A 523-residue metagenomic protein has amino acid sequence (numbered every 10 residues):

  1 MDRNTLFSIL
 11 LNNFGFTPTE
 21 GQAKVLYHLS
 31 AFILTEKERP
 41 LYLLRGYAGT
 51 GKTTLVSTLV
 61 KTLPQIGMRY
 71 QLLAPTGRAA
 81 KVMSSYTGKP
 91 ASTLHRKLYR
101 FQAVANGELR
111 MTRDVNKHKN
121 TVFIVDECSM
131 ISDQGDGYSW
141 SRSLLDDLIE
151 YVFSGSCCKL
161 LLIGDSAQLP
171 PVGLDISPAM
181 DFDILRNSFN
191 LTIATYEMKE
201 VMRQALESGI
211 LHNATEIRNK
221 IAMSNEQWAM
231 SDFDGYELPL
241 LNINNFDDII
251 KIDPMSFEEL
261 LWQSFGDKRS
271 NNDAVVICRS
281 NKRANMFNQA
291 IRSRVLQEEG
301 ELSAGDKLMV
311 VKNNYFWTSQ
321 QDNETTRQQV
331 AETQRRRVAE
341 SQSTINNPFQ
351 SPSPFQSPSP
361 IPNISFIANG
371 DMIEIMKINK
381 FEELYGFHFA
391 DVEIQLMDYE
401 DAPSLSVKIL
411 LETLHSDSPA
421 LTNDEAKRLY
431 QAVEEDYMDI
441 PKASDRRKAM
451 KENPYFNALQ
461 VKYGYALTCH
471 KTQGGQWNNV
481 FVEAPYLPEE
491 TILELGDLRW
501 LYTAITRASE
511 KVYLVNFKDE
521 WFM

Functional and structural regions predicted by a protein language model:
D2-P40: Conserved pre-motif I regulatory segment
R3-L6, L29, K37, F153-C158 (+6 more regions): Conserved helicase motor core of P-loop NTPases
P18, L72, V276: Conserved SAM-binding loop
Q22, T76, S280, G474: Short, conserved phosphate/pyrophosphate- and ester-handling motifs at nucleotide-, phospho-/glycolipid
L26-Y27, A31, E36-N225: ASCE P-loop NTPase helicase motor core
G137, T326, Q342-P348, P352-P360: Intrinsically disordered, low-complexity proline-rich tandem-repeat tracts
M223-M230, E324-R327, E332-T344: Short polybasic linear motifs
N369-D371, I375-M376, E383-M523: C-terminal accessory regions
